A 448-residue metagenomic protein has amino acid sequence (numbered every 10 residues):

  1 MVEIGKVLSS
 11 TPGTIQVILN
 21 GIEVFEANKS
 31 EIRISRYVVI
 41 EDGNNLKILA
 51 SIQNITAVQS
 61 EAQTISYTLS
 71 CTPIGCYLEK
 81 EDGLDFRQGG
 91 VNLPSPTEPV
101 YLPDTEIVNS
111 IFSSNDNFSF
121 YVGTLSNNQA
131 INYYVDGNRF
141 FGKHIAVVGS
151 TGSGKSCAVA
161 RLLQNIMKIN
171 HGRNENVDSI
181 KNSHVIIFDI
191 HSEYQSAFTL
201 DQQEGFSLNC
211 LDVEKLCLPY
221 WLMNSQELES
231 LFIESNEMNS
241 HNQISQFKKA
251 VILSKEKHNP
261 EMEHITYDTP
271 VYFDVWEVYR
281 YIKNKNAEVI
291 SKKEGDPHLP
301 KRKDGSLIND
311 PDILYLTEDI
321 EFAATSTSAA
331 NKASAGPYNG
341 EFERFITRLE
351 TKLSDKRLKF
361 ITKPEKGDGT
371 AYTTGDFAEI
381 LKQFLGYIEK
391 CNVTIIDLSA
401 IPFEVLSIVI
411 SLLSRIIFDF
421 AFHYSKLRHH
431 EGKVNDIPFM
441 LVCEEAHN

Functional and structural regions predicted by a protein language model:
M1-S110: Long, basic/Gly/Ser/Thr-rich N-terminal segments that mediate initial subcellular attachment or targeting
K6-S9, Q63, G123-N127, D136-R139 (+3 more regions): Replace "in large, NTP-powered and nucleic-acid-processing enzymes" with "in large, NTP-powered factors and other
I48-A50, K80-D82, A130, H144 (+4 more regions): Short helix/loop capping segments that flank catalytic or ligand/cofactor-binding pockets
T56, G75, T124-S126, R139-F141 (+5 more regions): Short, flexible loop/turn elements at secondary-structure junctions
E98-Q129, R139-F141: Intrinsically disordered, low-complexity linker/loop segments enriched in Gly/Pro and charged/polar residues
Y121-L211: Glycine-rich phosphate-binding loop of nucleotide-binding enzymes
S192-S196, M223-Q226, S230-N448: P-loop NTPase motor domains
L211-W221, L228: Conserved P-loop NTPase catalytic core
